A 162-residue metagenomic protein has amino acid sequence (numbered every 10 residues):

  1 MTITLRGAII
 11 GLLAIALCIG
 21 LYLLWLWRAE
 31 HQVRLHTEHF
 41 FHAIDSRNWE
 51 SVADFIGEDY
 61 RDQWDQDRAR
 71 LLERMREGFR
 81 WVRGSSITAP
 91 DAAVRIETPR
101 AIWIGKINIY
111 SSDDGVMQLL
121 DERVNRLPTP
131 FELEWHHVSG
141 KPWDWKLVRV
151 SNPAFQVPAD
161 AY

Functional and structural regions predicted by a protein language model:
T2-F55, R70-E73: Short, low-complexity N-terminal intrinsically disordered segments enriched in polar/charged residues
Y22, R83, V94, E122-V124: Residues embedded in well-ordered secondary-structure elements
W27, D62-D65, E122: Charge-dense, low-complexity intrinsically disordered segments
A29-E30, F79-V82, L119-R123: Intrinsically disordered, low-complexity segments enriched in polar/charged residues with Gly/Pro, especially when
R34, A53-D113: Short solvent-exposed beta->alpha transition segments
I96-Y162: Exposed beta-sheet edge and beta->alpha loop/turn motif
